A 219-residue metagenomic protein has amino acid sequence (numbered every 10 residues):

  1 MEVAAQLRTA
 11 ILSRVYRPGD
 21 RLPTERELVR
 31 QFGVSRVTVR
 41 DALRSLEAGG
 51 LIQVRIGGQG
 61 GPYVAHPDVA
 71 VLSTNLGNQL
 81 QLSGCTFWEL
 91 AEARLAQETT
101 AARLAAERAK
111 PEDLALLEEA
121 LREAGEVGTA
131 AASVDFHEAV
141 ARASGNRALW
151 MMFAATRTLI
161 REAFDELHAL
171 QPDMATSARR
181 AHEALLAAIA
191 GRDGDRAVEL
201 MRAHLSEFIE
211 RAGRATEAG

Functional and structural regions predicted by a protein language model:
M1-A96, A218-G219: Short linear motifs at protein or domain termini
S83-G84, E166-H168: Short alpha-helical transmembrane interface motifs in multi-pass membrane proteins
L90-E166, A178-A184, R196-E210: Conserved amphipathic alpha-helical segments that form helical-bundle/coiled-coil interaction surfaces
